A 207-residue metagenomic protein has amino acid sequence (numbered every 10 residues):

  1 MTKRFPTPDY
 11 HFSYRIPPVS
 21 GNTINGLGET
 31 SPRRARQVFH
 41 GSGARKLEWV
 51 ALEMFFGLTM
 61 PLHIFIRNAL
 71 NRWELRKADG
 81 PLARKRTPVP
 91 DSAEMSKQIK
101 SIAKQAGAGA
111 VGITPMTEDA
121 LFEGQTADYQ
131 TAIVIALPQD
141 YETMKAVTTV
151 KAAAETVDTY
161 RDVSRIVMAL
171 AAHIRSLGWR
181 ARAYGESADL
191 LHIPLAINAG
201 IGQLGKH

Functional and structural regions predicted by a protein language model:
M1-I113, E123-D128: Iron-sulfur (Fe-S) cluster-binding modules
A93, K100, K104-H207: Catalytic cores of enzyme domains
